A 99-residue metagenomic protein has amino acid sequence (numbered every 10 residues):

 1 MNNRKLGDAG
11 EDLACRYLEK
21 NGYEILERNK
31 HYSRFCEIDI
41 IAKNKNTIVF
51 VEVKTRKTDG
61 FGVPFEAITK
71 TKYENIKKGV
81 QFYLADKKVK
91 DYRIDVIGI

Functional and structural regions predicted by a protein language model:
M1-R28: Acidic-basic catalytic patches of nuclease active cores, encompassing PD-(D/E)XK and other metal-cofactor nuclease
D12, T55-I99: Catalytic cores of nucleic-acid endonucleases
N21, K43, D86-K87: Alpha-helix C-cap/termination motif
E27-K30, V80-F82: Short, well-ordered turn and helix-capping elements at secondary-structure junctions
K30-H31, R56: Histidine- and/or cysteine-centered catalytic micro-motif in compact active-site loops
S33-C36: Short acidic/glycine-enriched loop/turn segments that link adjacent beta-strands
I38-G60, I76: Conserved catalytic cores of phosphodiester-cleaving nucleases, focusing on short active-site segments
